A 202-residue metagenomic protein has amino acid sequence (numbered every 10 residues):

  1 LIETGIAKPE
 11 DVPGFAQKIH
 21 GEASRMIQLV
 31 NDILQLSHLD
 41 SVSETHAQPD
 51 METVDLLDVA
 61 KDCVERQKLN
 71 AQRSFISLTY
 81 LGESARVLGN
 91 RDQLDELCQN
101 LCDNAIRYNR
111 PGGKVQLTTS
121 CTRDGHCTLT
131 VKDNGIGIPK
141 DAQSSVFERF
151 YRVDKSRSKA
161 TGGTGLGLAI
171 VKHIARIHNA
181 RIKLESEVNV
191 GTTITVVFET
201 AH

Functional and structural regions predicted by a protein language model:
D11, S41-P49, G82, R86-D92: Conserved micro-motifs of the catalytic ATP-binding
G21-M26: Short alpha-helical segment of the dimerization/phosphotransfer core of two-component systems
D50-E65: A conserved beta-strand-to-alpha-helix junction within the catalytic ATP-binding
N70-Y80: Short conserved segments within the C-terminal catalytic ATPase subdomain
A105-I106: Short helix-loop "hinge" at the ATP-lid/N-box region of the Bergerat-fold HATPase_c
I138-R152: Short conserved segment of the HATPase_c
